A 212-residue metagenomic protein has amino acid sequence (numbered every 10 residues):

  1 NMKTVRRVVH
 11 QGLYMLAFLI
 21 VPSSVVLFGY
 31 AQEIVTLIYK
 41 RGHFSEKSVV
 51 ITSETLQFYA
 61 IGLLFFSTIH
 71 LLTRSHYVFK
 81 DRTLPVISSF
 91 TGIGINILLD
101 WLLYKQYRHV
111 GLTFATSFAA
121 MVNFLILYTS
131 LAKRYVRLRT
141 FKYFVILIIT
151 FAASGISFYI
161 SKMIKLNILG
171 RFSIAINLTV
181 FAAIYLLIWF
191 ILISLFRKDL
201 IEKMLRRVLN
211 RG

Functional and structural regions predicted by a protein language model:
M2-Y30, V49-L56, F144, I148: Interfacial transmembrane-helix starts/ends
Q11, I20, S24, E33 (+4 more regions): Residue-level recognition of pore/gate-forming positions within transmembrane alpha-helices of multi-pass
F28-G62: Interfacial segments at transmembrane-helix termini and the short loops linking adjacent helices
I61-T91, L102, Q106: Membrane-interface junctions at transmembrane-helix termini in multi-pass inner-membrane proteins
L72-K80, Y128-V145: Alpha-helical transmembrane segments
T83, F90-L125, T129, Y159 (+1 more regions): Membrane-interface helix-loop junctions in multi-pass transport and translocation proteins
A119-R137, A153-S157, W189-R197: Hydrophobic alpha-helical segments of multi-pass membrane transport proteins
K162-G212: Membrane-proximal transmembrane or re-entrant/amphipathic helices at the cytosolic face
